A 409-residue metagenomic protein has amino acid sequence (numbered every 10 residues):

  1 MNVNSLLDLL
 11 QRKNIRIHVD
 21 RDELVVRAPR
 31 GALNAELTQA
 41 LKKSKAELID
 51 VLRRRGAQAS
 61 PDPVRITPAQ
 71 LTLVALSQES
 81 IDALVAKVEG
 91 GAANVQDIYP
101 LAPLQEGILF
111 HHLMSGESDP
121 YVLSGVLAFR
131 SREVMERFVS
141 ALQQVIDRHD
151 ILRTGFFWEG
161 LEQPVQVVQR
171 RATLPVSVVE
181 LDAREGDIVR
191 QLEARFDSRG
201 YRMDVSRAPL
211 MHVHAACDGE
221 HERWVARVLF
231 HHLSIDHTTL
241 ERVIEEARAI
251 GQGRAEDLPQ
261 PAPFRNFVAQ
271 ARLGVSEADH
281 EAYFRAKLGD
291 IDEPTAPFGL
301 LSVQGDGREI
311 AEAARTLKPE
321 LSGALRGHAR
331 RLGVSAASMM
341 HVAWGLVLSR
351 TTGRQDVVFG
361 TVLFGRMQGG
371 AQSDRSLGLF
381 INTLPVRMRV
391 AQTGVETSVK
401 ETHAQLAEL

Functional and structural regions predicted by a protein language model:
M1-L113, A262, A282: Regions immediately C-terminal to embedded phosphopantetheine-bearing carrier domains
S5, Q11-R12, D22-E23, G56 (+11 more regions): Domain-scale detector for complete catalytic domains at protein termini or as standalone homologs
V26-R30, L127-S131, E180-A183, A329 (+1 more regions): Short beta-strand-to-loop capping motifs
A32-A35, R171-V178: Short, charged/polar, Gly/Pro-enriched secondary-structure boundary elements
D50-R53, P63, K87-R170, E185-L273 (+2 more regions): Acyl-group handoff/entry surfaces in thioester-processing enzymes
D62-V74, R195, A247-A311, L363 (+3 more regions): Non-catalytic, low-complexity flexible loops and terminal extensions
Q78-Y99, Q105, S118-R137, E193 (+5 more regions): Gly/Ser/Thr-rich phosphate-binding loops and adjoining beta-strand/alpha-helix segments that form adenosine-phosphate
G370-G378: Flexible glycine/proline-rich, aromatic-decorated loop/lid segments
